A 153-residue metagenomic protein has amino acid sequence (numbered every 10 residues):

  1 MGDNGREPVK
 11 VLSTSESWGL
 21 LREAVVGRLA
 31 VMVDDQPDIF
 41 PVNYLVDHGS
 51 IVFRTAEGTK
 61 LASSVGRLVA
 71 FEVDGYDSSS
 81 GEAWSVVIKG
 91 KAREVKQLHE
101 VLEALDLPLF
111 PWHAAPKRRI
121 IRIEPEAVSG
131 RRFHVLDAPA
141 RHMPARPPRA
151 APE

Functional and structural regions predicted by a protein language model:
M1-R22, H142-E153: Extreme N-terminal tail/first-helix region
R22-A24, P37-I39, G66, P116-R118: Short gly/pro-enriched beta-turn/loop segments at secondary-structure junctions
A24-A56: Short beta-strand segments
A30-M32, R54, E72, E124 (+1 more regions): Beta-strand residues in well-ordered beta-sheet regions across diverse protein folds
D35, T59-L61, D137: Short, surface-exposed beta-strand-loop junctions and turns on beta-sheet-rich folds
V46-H48, K96, S129: A generic structural motif
E57-I120, P125-A127: Short, structured beta-strand-loop surface elements
P108-E153: Short, active-site-adjacent segments that bind or coordinate small-molecule cofactors and metal centers
